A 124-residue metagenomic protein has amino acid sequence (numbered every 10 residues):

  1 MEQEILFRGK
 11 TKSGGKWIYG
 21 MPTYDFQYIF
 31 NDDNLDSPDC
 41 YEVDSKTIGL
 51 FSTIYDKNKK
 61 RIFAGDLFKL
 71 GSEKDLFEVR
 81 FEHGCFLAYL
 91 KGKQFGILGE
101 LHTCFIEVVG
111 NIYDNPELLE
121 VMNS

Functional and structural regions predicted by a protein language model:
M1-S124: Secondary-structure transition motif
